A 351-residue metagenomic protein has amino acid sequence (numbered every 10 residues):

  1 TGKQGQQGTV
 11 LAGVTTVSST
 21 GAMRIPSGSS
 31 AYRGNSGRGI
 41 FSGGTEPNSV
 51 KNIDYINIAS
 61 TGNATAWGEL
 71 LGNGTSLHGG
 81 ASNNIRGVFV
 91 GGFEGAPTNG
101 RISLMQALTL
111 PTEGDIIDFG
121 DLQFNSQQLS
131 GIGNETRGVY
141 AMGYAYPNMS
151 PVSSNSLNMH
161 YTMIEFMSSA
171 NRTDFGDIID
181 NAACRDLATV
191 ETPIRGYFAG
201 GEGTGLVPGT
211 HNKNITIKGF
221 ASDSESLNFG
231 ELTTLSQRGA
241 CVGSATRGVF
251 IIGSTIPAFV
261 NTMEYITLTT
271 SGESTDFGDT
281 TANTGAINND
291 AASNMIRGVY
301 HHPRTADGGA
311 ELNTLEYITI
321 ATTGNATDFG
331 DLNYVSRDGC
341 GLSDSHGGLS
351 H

Functional and structural regions predicted by a protein language model:
T1-H351: Polar, enzyme-active/binding microenvironments
